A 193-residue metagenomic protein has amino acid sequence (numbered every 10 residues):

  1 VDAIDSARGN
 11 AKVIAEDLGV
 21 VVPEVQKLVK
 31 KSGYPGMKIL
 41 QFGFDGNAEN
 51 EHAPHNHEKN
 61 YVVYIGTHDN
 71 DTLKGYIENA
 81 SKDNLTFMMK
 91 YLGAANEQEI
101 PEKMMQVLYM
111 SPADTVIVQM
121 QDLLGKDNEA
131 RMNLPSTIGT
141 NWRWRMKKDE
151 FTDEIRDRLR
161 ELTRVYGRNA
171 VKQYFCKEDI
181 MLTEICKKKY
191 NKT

Functional and structural regions predicted by a protein language model:
V1-T193: Catalytic cores of glycan-processing enzymes that make or break glycosidic bonds
